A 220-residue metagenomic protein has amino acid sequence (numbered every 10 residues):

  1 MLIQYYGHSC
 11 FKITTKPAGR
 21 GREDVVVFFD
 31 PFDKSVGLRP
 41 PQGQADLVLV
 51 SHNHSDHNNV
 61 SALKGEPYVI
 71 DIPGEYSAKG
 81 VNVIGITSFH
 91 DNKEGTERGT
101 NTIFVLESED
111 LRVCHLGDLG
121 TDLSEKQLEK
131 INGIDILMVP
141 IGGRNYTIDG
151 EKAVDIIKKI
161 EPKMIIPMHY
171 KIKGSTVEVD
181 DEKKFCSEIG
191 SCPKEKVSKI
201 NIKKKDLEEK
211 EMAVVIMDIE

Functional and structural regions predicted by a protein language model:
M1-D24, K79-G80, I84-I86, D206-E209 (+1 more regions): Zn-dependent metallo-beta-lactamase
M1-V36, R98-G117, I136: Conserved beta-strand hairpin/beta-sheet module of binuclear metal-dependent hydrolase folds, prominently
I3-H8, E97-R98, M164-E220: Binuclear metal-ion centers of metallo-dependent hydrolases, dominated by the metallo-beta-lactamase
I13, V48, H52, V83 (+2 more regions): Divalent metal-coordination and catalytic microenvironments
P31-D33, N53, S88-H90, G117-G120 (+3 more regions): Active-site metal-binding loops of divalent metal-dependent hydrolases
F32-E75, E129-M138: Active-site metal-binding motif and surrounding structural segment of the metallo-beta-lactamase
N59-C114: Portal/gating segments that form or line small-molecule/metal binding sites
N92-I160: Active-site-proximal loop/helix segments of hydrolase catalytic cores
